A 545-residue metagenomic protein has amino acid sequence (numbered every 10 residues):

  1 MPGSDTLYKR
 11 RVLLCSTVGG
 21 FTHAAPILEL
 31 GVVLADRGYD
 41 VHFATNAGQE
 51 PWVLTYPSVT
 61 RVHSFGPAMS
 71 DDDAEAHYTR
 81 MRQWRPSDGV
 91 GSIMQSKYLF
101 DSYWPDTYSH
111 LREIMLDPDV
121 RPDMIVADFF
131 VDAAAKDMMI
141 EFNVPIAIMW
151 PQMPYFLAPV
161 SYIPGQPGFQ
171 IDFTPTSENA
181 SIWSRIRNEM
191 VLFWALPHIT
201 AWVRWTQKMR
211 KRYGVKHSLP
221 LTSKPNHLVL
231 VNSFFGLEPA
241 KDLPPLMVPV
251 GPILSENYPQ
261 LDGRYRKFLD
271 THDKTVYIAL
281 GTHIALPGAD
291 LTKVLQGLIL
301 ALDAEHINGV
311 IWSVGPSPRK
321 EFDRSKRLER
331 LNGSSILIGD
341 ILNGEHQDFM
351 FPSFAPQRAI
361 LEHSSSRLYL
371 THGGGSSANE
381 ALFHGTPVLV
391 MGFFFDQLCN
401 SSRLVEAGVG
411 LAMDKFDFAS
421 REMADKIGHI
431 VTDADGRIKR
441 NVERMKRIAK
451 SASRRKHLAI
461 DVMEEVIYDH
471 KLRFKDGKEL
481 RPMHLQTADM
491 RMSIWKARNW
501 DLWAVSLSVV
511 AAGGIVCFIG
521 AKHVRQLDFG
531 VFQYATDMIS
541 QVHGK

Functional and structural regions predicted by a protein language model:
S16-L28: A short, glycine/small-residue-rich beta-strand->loop->alpha-helix junction that serves as a flexible
G31, A47, I125-A127, S353-N400: A donor-sugar binding/catalytic signature common to diverse glycosyltransferases and related nucleotide-sugar
A47-M94: Conserved nucleotide-sugar phosphate-binding/catalytic loop shared by glycosyltransferases and other
F100-I182, K224, F235-E238: Conserved nucleotide-sugar donor-interacting segment of glycosyltransferase catalytic cores, predominantly GT-B
P239-L337: Conserved catalytic-core segment of nucleotide-activated headgroup transferases in glycan assembly
E345-F354: Active-site donor-binding acidic/aromatic loop of nucleotide-activated sugar and phosphosugar transferases involved
F395-G428: Change "using UDP/GDP/dTDP sugars" to "using nucleotide sugars
S420-K545: C-terminal amphipathic helix plus adjacent low-complexity, charged tail appended to glycosyltransferase catalytic
